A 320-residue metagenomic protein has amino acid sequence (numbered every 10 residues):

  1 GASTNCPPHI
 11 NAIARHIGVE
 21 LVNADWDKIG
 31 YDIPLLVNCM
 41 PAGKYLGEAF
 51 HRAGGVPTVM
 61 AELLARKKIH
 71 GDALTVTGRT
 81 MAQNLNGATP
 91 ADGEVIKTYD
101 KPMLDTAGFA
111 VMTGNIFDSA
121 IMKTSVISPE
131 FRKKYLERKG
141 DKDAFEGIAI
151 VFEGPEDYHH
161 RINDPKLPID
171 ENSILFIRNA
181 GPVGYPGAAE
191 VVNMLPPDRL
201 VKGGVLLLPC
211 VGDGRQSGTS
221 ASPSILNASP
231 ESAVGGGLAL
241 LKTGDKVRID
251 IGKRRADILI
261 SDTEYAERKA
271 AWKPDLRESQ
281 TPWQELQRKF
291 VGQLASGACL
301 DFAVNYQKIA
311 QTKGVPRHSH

Functional and structural regions predicted by a protein language model:
G1-E231, G236-H320: Catalytic or ion-coupling anion/metal-binding cores of large enzyme and transporter domains
